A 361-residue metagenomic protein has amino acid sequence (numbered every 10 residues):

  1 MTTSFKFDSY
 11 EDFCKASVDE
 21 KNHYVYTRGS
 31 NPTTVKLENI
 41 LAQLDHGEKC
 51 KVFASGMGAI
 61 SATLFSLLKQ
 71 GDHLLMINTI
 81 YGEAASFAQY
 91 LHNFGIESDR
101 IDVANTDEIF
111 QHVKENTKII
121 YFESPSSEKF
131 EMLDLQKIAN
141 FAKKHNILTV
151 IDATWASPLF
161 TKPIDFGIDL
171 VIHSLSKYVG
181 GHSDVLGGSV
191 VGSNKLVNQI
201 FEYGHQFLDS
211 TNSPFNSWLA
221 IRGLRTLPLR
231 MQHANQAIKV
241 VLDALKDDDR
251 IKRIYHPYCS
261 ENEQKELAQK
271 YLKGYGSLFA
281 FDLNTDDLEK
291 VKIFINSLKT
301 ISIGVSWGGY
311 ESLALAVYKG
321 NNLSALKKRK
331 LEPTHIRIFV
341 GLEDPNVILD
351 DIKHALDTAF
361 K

Functional and structural regions predicted by a protein language model:
T3-D8, K177, Y258-N262, L283-D287 (+2 more regions): Glycine-rich beta-alpha junction loops
K6, P32, R253, G308-Y310 (+1 more regions): Positively charged, small/polar-rich N-terminal and surface patches that mediate targeting and assembly and bind
F7-G58, E83-Y90: Conserved N-terminal alpha-helix of the aminotransferase class I/II PLP-enzyme fold
K21, V185, F215, G274-L278 (+1 more regions): Short, solvent-exposed beta-strand edge segments and adjacent coil->beta transition regions
K49-R250, Y255, E266: Conserved PLP-enzyme active-site core in the AAT-like
A88-Q89, S98, K118, T285 (+2 more regions): PLP-dependent enzyme catalytic core of the Aspartate aminotransferase-like
L219-L229, S277-T285, R337-G341: Short, well-ordered beta-strand elements within core beta-sheets of diverse protein domains
K239-K299, I303-G309, N322-K327: Conserved small-domain helix->loop->beta segment predominantly found in fold-type I
